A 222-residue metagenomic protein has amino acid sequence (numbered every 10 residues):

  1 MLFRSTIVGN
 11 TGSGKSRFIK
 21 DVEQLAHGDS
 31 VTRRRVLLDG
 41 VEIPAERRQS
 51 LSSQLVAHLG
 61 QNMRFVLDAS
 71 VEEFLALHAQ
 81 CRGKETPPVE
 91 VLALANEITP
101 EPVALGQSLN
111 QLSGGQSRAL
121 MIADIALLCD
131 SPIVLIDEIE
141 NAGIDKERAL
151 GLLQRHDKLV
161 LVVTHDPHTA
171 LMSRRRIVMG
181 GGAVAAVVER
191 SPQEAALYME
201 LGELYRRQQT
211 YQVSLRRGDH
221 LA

Functional and structural regions predicted by a protein language model:
S16: Walker A/P-loop
I19-C81: ABC ATPase nucleotide-binding domain signature region
Q54, G60-S117, L128-D130: ABC-family P-loop ATPase nucleotide-binding domains
I122: Hydrophobic anchor residue at the start of the ABC signature
V162-H165: H-loop/switch region of ABC-family ATPase nucleotide-binding domains
L171-M179: Conserved catalytic segment of ABC-fold P-loop ATPases
G182-S214: Conserved beta-strand-loop-alpha-helix hinge in the C-terminal portion of ABC ATPase nucleotide-binding domains
